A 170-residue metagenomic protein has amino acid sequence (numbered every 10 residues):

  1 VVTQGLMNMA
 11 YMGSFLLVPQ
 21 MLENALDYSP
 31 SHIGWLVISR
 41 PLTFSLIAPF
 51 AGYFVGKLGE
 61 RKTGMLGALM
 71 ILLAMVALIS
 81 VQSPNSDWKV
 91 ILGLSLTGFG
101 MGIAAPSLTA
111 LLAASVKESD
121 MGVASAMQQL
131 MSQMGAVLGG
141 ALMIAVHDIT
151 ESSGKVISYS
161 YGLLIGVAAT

Functional and structural regions predicted by a protein language model:
V1-T170: 12-transmembrane solute porter fold
